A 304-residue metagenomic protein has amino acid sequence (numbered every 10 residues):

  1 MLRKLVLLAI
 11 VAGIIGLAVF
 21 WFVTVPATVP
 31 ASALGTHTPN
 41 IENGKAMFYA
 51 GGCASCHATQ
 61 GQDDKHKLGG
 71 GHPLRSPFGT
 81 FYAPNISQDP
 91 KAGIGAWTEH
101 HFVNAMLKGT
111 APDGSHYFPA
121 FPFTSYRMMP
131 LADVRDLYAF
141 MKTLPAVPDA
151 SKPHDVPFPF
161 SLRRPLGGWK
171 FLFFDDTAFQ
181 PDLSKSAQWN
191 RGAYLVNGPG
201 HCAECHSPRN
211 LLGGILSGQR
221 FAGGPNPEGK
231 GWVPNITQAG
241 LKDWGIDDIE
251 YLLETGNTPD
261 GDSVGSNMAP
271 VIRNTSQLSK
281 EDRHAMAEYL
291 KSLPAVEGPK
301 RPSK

Functional and structural regions predicted by a protein language model:
M1-T28: N-terminal type II signal-anchor transmembrane helix that functions as the membrane-insertion/stop-transfer segment
P26-Y49, G168-N197: Electrostatic cytochrome c docking/interface patches
T36-P73: Short extracytoplasmic
G44, A50-Q60, F102, L137 (+4 more regions): The canonical Cys-X-X-Cys-His
C56-Q62, L107-K108, P122, K142-T143 (+2 more regions): Detector for the c-type heme attachment site
P73-H101, T124-A132, R220-T258, P270-H284: Electron-transfer interface patches adjacent to heme c in soluble/periplasmic c-type cytochromes and di-/multiheme
D113-S115, A203, L212-G213, D243-D247 (+1 more regions): Substrate-binding/catalytic groove segments of enzymes that remodel or degrade extracellular structural polymers
D149-R164: Extended, well-folded interaction surfaces typified by the phenylalanyl-tRNA synthetase beta subunit core
